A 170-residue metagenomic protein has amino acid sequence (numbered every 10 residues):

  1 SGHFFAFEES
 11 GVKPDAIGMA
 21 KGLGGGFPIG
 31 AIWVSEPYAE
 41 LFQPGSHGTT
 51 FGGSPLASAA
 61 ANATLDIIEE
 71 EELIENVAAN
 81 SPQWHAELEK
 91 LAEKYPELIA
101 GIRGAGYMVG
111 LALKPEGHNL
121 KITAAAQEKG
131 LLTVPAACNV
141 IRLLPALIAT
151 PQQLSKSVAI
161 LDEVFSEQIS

Functional and structural regions predicted by a protein language model:
S1-S170: Conserved N-terminal phosphate-binding loop of PLP-dependent enzymes in the Aspartate aminotransferase
